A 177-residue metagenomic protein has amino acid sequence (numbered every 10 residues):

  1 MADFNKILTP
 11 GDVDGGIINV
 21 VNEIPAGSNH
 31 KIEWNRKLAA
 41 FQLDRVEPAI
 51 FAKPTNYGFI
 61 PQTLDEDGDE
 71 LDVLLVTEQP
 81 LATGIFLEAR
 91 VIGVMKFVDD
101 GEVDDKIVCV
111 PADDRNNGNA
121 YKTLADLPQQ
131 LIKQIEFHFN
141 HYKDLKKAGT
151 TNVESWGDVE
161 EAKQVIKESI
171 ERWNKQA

Functional and structural regions predicted by a protein language model:
M1-A177: Hydrophobic N-terminal alpha-helices or hydrophobic patches in metabolic proteins across all domains of life
